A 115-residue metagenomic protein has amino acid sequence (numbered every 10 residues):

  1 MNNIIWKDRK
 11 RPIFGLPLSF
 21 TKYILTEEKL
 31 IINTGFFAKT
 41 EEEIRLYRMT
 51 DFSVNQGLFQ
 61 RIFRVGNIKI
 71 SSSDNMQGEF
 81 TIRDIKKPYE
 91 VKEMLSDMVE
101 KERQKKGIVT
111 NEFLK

Functional and structural regions predicted by a protein language model:
M1-K115: N-terminal basic, Ser/Thr-rich segments that initiate or prime the first beta/alpha elements at protein or domain
